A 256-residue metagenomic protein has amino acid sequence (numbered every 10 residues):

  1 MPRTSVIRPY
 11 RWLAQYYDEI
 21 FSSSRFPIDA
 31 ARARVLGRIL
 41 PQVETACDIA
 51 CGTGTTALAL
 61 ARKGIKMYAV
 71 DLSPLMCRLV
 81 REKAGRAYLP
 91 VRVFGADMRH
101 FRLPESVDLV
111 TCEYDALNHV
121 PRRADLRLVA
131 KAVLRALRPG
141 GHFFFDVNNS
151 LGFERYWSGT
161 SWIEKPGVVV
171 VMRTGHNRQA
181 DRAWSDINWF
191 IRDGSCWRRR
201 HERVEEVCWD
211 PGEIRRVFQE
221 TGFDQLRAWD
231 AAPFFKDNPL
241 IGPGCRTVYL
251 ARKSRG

Functional and structural regions predicted by a protein language model:
M1-V43: Conserved class I S-adenosyl-L-methionine
V43-G52: Conserved class I S-adenosyl-L-methionine
G54-H100: Class I SAM-dependent methyltransferase SAM/SAH-binding core
R102-L109: A short acidic, Gly/Pro-enriched loop at the edge of an enzyme's catalytic core that lines a small-molecule cofactor
E113-D115: Residues lining the SAM
R127-P139: A short glycine-rich, Lys/Arg-flanked "PGG" loop and its adjoining helix->strand segment in the class I
F144-R216: SAM-dependent methyltransferase
P211-G256: C-terminal lobe and adjacent flexible extensions of AdoMet/dcAdoMet transferase-like proteins
